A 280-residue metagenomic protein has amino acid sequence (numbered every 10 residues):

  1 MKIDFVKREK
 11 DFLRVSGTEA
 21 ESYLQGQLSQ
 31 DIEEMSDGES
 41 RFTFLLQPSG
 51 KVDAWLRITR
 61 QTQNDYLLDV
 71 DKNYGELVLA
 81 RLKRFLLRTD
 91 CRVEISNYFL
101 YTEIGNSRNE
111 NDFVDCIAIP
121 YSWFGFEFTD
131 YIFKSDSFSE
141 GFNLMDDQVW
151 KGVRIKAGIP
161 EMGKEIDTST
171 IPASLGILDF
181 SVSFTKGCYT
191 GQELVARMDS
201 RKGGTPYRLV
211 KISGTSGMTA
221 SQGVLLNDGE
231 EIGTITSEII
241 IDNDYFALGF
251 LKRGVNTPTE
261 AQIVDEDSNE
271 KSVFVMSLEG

Functional and structural regions predicted by a protein language model:
M1-W55, R60-Q63: Acidic, proline/glycine-enriched N-terminal capping motif
I3-F5, E9-R14, R57-E161: Acidic, low-complexity central loop/insert segments
R14-A20, E33-E34, E103-R108, S213-A220: Short, surface-exposed ligand-recognition loops at beta-strand->loop->(often short) alpha-helix junctions that present
E19-L24, G75-L79, R108-N111, S135-G141 (+2 more regions): Short, conserved charged micro-motifs
F44-L46, I104-V114, G217-E230: Short amphipathic alpha-helix segments
V52, L56, N64, V153 (+4 more regions): Glycine-rich, small/acidic residue-mixed loop/short-helix segments
T129-L209: Anionic-ligand-binding alpha/beta catalytic cores of soluble enzymes and soluble regulatory domains that recognize
